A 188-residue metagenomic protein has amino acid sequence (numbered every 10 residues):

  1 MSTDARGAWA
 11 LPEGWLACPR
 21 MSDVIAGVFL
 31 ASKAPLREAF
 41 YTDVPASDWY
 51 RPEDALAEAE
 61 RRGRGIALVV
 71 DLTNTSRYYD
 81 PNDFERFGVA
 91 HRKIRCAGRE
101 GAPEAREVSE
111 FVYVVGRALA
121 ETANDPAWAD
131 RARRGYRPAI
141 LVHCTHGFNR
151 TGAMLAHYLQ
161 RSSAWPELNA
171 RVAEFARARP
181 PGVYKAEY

Functional and structural regions predicted by a protein language model:
M1-T3: Intrinsic disorder/low-complexity signal
A8-I140, A156, Q160-Y188: Cysteine-based protein phosphatase catalytic domain of the PTP/DSP
P138, C144-G147: Domain-wide signal for the mature, well-folded portions of proteins, strongly enriched in nucleus-encoded organellar
F148-M154: Glycine-rich nucleophile elbow surrounding the catalytic serine of serine-hydrolase chemistry
